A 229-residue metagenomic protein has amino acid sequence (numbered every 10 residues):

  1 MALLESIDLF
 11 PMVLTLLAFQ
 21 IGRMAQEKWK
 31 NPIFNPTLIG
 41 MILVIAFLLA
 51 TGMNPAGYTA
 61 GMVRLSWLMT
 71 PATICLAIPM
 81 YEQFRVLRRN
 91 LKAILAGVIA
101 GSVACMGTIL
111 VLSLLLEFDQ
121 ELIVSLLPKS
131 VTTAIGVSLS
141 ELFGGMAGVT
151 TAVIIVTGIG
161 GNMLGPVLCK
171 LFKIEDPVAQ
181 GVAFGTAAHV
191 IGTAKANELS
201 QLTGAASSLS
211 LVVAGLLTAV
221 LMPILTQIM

Functional and structural regions predicted by a protein language model:
A2-T15, F19-Y81, V86-A93, G97 (+1 more regions): Helical membrane-embedded segments and adjacent short helical loop/helix-boundary regions of multi-pass membrane
S6-I7, Y58-T59, K92-I94, Q120-E121 (+2 more regions): Short alpha-helical transmembrane interface motifs in multi-pass membrane proteins
P11-M12, V86-I109, T151-G160, S210-G215: Entry/N-cap segments of selected transmembrane alpha helices and their immediately preceding amphipathic helices
L38-A50, T70-C75, A96-I109, L127-V137 (+2 more regions): Small-residue-rich segments of transmembrane alpha-helices in multi-pass membrane proteins, especially helix faces
P79-L91, L114-L115, S138-V156, Q227-I228: Helix-loop-helix hairpins and the membrane-proximal interhelical loops of multi-pass alpha-helical transport proteins
A96-A134, T157-F172: Transmembrane alpha-helices that form the ion-translocation and gating core of multi-pass ion transport proteins
L122-V149, V153-V156, L171, E175-V213: Alpha-helical membrane segments and immediately flanking helix-loop junctions that form or couple to the substrate/ion
L221-M229: Juxtamembrane boundary at the C-terminal end of a transmembrane helix
